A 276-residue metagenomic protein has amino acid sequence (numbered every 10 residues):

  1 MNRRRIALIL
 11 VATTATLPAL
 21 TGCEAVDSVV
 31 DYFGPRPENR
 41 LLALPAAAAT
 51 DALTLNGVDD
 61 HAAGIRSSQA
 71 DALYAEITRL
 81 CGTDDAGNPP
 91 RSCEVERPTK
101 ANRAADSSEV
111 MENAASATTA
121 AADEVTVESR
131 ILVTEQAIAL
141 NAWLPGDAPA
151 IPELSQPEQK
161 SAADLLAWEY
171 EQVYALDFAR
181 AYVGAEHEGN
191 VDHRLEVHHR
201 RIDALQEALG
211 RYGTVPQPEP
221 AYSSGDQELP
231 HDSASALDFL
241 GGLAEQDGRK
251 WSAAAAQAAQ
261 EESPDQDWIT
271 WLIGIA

Functional and structural regions predicted by a protein language model:
M1-T13: N-terminal export and membrane-targeting signals
N2, E24-A276: All-alpha RGS (Regulator of G-protein Signaling) helical domain and cognate RGS-like helical scaffolds
A7, A15-T16, V26-V29: Alpha-helical hydrophobic membrane-insertion segments
P18-G22: C-terminal motif of bacterial Sec signal peptides marking the signal peptidase cleavage site
